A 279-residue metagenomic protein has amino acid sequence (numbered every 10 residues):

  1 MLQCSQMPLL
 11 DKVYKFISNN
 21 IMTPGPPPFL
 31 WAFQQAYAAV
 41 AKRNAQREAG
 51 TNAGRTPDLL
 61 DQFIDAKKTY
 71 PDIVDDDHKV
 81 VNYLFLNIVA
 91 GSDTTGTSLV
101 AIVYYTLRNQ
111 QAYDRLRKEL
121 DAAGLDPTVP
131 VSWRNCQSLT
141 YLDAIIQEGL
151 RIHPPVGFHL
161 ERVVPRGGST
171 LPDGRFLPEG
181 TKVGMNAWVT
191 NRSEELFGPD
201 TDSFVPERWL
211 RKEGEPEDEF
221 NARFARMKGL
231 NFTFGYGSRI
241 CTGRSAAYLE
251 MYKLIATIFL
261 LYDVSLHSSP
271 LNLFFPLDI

Functional and structural regions predicted by a protein language model:
M1-A45, L125, P130: Cytochrome P450 catalytic-domain helical core, especially the substrate-recognition surface and oxygen-activation
P28-S98, E215: Conserved cytochrome P450 catalytic core segment spanning the I/J/K helices
G54-L59, L107-V156, D173, P178-T181 (+4 more regions): Cytochrome P450 I-helix active-site segment
T95-L107, L254: Short, small-residue alpha-helix embedded
Q110-Y113, P216, R226-M227, I240 (+1 more regions): Cytochrome P450 heme-binding "Cys pocket" and the immediately downstream C-terminal segment
M185-N221: Conserved cytochrome P450 K-helix/beta-meander segment immediately N-terminal to the heme-binding cysteine loop
